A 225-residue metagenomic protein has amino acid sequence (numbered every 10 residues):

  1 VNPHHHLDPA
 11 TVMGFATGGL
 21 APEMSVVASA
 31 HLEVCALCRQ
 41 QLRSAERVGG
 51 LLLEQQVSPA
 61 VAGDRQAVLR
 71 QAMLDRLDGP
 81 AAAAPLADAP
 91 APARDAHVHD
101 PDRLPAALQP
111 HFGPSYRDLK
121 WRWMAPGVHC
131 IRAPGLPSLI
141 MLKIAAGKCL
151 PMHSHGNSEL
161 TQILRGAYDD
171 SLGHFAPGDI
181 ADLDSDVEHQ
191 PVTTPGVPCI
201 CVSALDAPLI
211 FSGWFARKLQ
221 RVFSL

Functional and structural regions predicted by a protein language model:
V1-A10, E23, V34-A36, R47-D118: Positively biased amphipathic helices and basic secretion/translocation or surface-docking motifs that either flank
V27-L32: Sequence/structural segment immediately N-terminal to covalent heme-attachment motifs in c-type and related
C38-Q41: Cys/His-rich metal-chelating microdomains
W123-H129, A133-H155, D184-E188: Conserved short histidine dyad/triad with adjacent acidic residue
A145-K148, H155-D170: Glycine- and acidic-residue-biased ligand/ion/polar-headgroup-sensing regions
D170-Q190: Short acidic-glycine-tyrosine-enriched beta hairpin
V187-F211: Ligand-binding loop in jelly-roll beta-barrel domains
